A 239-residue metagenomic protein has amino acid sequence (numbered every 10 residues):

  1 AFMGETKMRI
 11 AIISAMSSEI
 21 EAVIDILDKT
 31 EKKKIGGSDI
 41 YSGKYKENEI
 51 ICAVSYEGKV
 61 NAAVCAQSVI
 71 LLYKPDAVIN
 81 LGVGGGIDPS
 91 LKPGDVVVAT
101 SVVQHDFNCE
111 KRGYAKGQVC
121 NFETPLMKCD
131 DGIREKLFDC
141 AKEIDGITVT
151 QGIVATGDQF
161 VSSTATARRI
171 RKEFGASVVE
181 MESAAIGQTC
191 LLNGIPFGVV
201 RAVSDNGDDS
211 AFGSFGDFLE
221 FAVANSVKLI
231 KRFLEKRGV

Functional and structural regions predicted by a protein language model:
G4, M8-Q67, L72-Y73: N-terminal short beta-loop-beta anion/metal-coordinating cradle
I26, G132-I147, T189, K228-K236: Generic non-transmembrane alpha-helical segments
S68-L72, G86, S90, Q188-P196: Alpha-helix C-terminal capping segments
K74-I79: Proline-aspartate-enriched helix->loop->beta-strand connector
I87-F174: Mid-sequence, gly/pro-rich, charge-dense loop/helix-turn segments that line enzyme active sites
F160-N206: A C-terminal functional module that forms or caps the active site or interfaces directly with catalytic machinery
G207-V239: His/Asp/Glu-rich mid-to-C-terminal helical/loop segments that flank catalytic regions of hydrolases
